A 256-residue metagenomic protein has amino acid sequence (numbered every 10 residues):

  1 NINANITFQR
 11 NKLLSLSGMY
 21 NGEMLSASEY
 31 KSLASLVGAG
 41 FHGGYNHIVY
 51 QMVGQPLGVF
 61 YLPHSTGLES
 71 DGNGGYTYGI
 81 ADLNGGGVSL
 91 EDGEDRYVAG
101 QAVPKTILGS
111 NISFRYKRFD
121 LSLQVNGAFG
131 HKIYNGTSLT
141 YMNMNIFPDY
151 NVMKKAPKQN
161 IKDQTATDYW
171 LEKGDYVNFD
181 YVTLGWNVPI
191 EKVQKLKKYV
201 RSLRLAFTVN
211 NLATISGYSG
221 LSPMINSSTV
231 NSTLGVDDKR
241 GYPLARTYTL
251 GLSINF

Functional and structural regions predicted by a protein language model:
N1-G100, K197, N210-L212, G217-G220: Conserved small-residue
I2, S110, Y116, L121-L123 (+2 more regions): Transmembrane beta-strands of outer-membrane beta-barrel proteins
N5-Q9, R115, N126-A128, T208-L212 (+1 more regions): Outer-membrane beta-barrel pore domains and translocons
Q9, Y116-F119, P189-V193, V200 (+1 more regions): Outer-membrane beta-barrel channels and translocator barrels
G18-S28, S138-F147, Y218-N231: Flexible, surface-exposed loop regions and adjacent strand-edge segments of Gram-negative outer-membrane beta-barrel
S28-G58, K162-A166, S216-F256: C-terminal beta-signal and terminal closure region of outer-membrane beta-barrel proteins
S70, G74, V125-L212, G217 (+1 more regions): Extracytoplasmic gating/loop element in the C-terminal half of outer-membrane beta-barrel translocons and assembly
P104-L108, D175-D180, R201, L244-Y248: Residues that define the transmembrane beta-barrel architecture of outer-membrane proteins
